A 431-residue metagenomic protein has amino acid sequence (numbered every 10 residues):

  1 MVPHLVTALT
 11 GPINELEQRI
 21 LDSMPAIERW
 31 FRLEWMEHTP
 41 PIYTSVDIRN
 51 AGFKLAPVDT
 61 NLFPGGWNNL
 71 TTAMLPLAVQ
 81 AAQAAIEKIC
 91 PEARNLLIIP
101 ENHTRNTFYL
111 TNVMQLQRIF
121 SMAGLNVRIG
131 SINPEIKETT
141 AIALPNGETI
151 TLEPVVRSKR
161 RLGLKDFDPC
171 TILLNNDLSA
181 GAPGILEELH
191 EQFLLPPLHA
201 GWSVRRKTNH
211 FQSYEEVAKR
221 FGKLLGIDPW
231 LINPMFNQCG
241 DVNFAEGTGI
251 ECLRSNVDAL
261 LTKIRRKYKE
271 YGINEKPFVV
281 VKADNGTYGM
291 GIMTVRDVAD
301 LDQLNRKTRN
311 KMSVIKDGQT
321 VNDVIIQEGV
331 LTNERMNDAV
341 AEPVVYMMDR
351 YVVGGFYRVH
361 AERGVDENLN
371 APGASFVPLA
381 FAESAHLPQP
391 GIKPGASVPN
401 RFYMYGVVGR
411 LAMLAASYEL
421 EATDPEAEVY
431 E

Functional and structural regions predicted by a protein language model:
M1-H38, Q192, G201, R220-W230: Short glycine- and acidic-rich boundary segments immediately preceding or forming the N-terminal edge of structured
V2-L9, W35, F63-L97, H360-E431: C-terminal active-site "lid" helix and adjoining low-complexity regulatory extension at the edge of ATP-using catalytic
H38-P64, K282, G329, A341-R350 (+2 more regions): Conserved metal-phosphate-binding beta-hairpin within the catalytic cores of diverse ATP-dependent phosphoryl-transfer
T39-I42, F120, K165, N337-V340: Short solvent-exposed loop/turn micro-motifs enriched in small/polar/acidic residues
R49, K54, N256-R266, Y271-F278 (+2 more regions): Phosphate-binding site of ATP-dependent enzymes
L62-F63, H103-R105, D177-A180, A200-S203 (+4 more regions): Short, solvent-exposed loop/turn segments at secondary-structure junctions
L75, A81, T104-E275: Conserved N-proximal alpha/beta basic substrate-recognition cap immediately N-terminal to, or forming the N-lobe
N95-I98, I172, V279: Conserved hydrophobic helix-helix packing surfaces used for dimerization/oligomerization
